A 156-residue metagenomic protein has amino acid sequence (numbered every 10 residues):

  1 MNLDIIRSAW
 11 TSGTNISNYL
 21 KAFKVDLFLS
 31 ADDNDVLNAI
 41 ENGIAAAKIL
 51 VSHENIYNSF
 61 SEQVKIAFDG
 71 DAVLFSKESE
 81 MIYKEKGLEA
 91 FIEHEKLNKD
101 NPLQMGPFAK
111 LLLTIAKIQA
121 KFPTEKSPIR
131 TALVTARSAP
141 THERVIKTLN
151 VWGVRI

Functional and structural regions predicted by a protein language model:
M1-T14, S59-F60, D69-I156: Alpha-helical substrate-recognition element adjacent to the catalytic core
L3, T11-F68: Non-catalytic pre-domain segments flanking phosphatase-related domains
